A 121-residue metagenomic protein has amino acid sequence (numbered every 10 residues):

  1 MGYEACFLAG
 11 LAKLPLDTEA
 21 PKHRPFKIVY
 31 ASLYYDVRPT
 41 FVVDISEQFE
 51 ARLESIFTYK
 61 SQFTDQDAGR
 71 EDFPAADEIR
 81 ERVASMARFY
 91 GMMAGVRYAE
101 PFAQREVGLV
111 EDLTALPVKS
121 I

Functional and structural regions predicted by a protein language model:
M1-I121: Metal-dependent de-N-acetylase/amidase catalytic core
